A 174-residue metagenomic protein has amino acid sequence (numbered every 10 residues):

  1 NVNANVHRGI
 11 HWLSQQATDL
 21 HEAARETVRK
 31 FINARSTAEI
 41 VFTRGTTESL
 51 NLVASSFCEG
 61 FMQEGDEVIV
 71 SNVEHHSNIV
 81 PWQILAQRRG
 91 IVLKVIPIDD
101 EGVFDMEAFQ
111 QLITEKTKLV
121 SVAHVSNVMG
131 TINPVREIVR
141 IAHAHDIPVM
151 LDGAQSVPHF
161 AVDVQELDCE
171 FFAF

Functional and structural regions predicted by a protein language model:
N1-F174: Pyridoxal 5′-phosphate
